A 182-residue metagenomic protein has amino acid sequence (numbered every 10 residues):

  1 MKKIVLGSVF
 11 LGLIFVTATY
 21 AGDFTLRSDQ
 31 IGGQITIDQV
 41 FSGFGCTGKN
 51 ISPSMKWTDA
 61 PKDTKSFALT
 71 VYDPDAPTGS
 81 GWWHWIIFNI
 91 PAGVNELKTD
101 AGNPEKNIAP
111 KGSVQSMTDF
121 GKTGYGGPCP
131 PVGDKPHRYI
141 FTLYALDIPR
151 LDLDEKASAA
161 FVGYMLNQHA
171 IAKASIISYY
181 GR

Functional and structural regions predicted by a protein language model:
M1-I4: Positively charged n-region of N-terminal signal peptides that target proteins for export
G7-V16: Bacterial N-terminal signal peptides
Y20-R182: N-terminus-centered regions that define maturation/targeting leaders and the start of the first functional domain
